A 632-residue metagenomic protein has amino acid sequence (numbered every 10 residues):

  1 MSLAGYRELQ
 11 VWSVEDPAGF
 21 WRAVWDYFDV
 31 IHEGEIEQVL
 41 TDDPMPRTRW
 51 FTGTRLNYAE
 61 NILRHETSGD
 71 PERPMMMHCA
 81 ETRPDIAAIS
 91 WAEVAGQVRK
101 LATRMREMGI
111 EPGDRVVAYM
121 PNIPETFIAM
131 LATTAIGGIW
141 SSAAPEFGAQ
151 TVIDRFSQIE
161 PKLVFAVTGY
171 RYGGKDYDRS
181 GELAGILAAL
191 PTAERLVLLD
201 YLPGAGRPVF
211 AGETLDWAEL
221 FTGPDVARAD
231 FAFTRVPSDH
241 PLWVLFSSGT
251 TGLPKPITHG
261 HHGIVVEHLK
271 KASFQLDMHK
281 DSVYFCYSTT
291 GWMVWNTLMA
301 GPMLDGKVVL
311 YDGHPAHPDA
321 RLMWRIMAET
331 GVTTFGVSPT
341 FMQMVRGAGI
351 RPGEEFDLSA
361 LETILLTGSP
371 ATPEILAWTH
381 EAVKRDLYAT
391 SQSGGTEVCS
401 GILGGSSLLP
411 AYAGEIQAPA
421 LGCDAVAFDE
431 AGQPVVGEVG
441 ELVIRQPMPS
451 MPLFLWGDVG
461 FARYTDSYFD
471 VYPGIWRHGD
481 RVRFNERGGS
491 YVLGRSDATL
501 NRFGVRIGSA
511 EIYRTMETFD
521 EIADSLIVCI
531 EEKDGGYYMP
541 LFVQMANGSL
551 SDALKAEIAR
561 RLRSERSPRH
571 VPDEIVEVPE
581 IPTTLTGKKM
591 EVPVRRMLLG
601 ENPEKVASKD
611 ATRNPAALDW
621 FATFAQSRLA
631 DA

Functional and structural regions predicted by a protein language model:
L9-W12, A59, E72, M76-L131 (+4 more regions): Conserved AMP-binding/adenylate-forming core of the ANL superfamily
E72-P74, L198, V209-F246, L253 (+3 more regions): Conserved pre-ATP/AMP-binding loop-to-beta segment of ANL
E107, L131-E219, T330-G331, S338-P339: Structural core segment of the AMP-binding/adenylate-forming
A143-T168, L183, A328, F335 (+8 more regions): AMP-binding/adenylate-forming catalytic core of the ANL superfamily
L163-E182, P203, G313-A316, V332-A377 (+2 more regions): Adenylate-forming
R195, L526-E531, P540-Q544, A559-A632: Conserved C-terminal "lid"/linker of ANL adenylate-forming enzymes
G263-V283, M293-T333, A348: Conserved AMP-binding/adenylation subdomain of ANL enzymes
F274, A328, E362-S490, S496-T499 (+1 more regions): Conserved AMP-binding/adenylate-forming
